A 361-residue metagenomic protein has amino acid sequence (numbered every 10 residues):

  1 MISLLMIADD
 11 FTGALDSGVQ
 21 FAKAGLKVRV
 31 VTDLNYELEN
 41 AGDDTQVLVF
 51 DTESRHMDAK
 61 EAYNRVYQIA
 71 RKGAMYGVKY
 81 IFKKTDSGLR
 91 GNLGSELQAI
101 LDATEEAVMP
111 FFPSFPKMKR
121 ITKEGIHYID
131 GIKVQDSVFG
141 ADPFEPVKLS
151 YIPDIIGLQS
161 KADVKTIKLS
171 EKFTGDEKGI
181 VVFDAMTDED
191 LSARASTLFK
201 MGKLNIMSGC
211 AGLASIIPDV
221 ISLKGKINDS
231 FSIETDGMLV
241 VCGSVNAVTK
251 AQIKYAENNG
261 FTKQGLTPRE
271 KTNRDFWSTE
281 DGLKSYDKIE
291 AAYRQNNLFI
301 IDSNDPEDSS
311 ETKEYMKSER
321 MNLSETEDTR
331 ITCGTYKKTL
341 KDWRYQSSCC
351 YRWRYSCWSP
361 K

Functional and structural regions predicted by a protein language model:
M1-S3, V31, Q46, A62 (+2 more regions): Cap/lid and interdomain-hinge subdomains that line or gate substrate/regulatory clefts in soluble alpha/beta enzymes
I2-D44, F112-K117: N-terminal basic/disordered segments at the start of proteins
I7, V49-D51, K83-K84, P110-F115 (+5 more regions): Short beta-strand segments
A14, V28, G77-K83, G202-N205 (+2 more regions): Hydrophobic alpha/beta core scaffold segments
S17-V19, N92-E96, R120-H127, A193-T197 (+4 more regions): Short acidic, glycine/serine/threonine-rich loops at helix termini
E39, L101-T104, V108, G282-L298: Short amphipathic alpha-helices and their capping/turn segments at secondary-structure boundaries
T45-K60: Short, structured active-site "lid" loops
I129-S285: Conserved, well-structured core segments that form the ligand-binding/active-site neighborhood of functional domains
